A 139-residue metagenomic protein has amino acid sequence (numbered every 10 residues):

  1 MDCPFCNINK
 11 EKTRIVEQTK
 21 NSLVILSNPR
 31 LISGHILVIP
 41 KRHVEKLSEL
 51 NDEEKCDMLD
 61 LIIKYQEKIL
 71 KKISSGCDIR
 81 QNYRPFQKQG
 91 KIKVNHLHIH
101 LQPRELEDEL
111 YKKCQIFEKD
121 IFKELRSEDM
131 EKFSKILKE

Functional and structural regions predicted by a protein language model:
M1-E139: HIT superfamily nucleotide-processing domains
